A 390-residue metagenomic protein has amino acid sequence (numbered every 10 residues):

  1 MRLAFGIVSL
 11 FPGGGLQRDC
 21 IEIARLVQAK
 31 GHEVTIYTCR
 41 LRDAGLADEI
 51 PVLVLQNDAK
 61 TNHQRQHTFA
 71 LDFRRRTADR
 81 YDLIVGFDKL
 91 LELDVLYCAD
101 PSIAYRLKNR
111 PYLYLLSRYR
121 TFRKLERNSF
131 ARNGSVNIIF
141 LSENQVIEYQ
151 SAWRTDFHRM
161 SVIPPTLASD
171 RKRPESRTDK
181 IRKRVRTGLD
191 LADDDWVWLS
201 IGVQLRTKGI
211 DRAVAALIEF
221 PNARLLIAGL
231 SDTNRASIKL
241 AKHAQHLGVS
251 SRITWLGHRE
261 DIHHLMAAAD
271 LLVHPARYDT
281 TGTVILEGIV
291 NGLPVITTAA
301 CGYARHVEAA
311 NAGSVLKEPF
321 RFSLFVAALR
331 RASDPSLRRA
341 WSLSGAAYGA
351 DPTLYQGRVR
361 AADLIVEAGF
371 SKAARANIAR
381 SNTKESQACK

Functional and structural regions predicted by a protein language model:
R18-E22, W196-E219, R235-I238: A conserved mid-protein helix/loop that constitutes part of the nucleotide-sugar donor-binding site
C39-L41, L167, I201, R224-K239: Glycosyltransferase donor-sugar binding loop
Y119-L141, V146-I147, W153: Membrane-proximal helix-turn-helix segments that form the acceptor-binding/catalytic region of lipid-linked
S237-G257: Nucleotide-activated donor-binding/catalytic signature segment of Leloir-type glycosyltransferases, i.e., the conserved
H258, R277: Aromatic "clamp/platform" in nucleotide-sugar-dependent glycosyltransferases that forms part of the donor/acceptor
L272-V273, V284: A short hydrophobic beta-strand element within the catalytic core of glycosyltransferases that build diverse glycans
P294-T298: Short hydrophobic beta-strand element within catalytic cores of glycosyltransferases and related nucleotide-activated
A304-L329: Change "using UDP/GDP/dTDP sugars" to "using nucleotide sugars
